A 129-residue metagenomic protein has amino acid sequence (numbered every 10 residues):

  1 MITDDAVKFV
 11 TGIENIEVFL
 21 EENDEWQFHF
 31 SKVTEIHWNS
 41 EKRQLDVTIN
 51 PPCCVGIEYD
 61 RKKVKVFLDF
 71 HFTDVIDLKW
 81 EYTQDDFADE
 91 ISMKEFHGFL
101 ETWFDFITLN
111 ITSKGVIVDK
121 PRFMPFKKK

Functional and structural regions predicted by a protein language model:
M1-K129: Surface-exposed, interaction-prone regions used to assemble/regulate multi-protein complexes
